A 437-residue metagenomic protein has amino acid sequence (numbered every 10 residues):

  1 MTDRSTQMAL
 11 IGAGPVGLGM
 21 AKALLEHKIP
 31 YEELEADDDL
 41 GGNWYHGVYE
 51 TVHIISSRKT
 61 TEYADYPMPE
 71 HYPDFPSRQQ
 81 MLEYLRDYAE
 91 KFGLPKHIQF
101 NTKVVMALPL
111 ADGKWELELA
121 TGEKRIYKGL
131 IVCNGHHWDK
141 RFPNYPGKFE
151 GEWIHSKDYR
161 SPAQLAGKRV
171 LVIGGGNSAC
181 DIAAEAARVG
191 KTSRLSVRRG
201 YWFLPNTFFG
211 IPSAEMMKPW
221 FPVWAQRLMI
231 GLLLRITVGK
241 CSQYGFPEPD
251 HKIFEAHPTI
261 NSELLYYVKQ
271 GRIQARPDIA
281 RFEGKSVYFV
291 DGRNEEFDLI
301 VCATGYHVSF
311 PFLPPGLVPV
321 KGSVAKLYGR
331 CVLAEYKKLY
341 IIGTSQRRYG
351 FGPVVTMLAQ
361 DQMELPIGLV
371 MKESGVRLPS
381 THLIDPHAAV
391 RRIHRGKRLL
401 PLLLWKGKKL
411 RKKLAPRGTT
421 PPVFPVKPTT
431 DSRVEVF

Functional and structural regions predicted by a protein language model:
T2-L40, E123-R125, L130-T259, Y266 (+3 more regions): Rossmann-like dinucleotide-binding core of oxidoreductases
G47-Y72, S213-M229: N-terminal glycine-rich dinucleotide-binding loop that anchors FAD/FMN and/or NAD(P) in oxidoreductases
E62-R78, E116, A166-G167, Y244-E255: Helix-loop-beta segment of a Rossmann-like dinucleotide-binding subdomain
D74-W138, Y267-G271, R281-S286: Feature captures the FAD/FMN-dependent oxidoreductase FAD-binding
Q99, I154, Q274-R276, Y340: General small-molecule cofactor/ligand-binding pocket signal
E152, S156-S161, S286-F289, N294-E296 (+1 more regions): FAD-site-proximal beta/loop scaffold in flavoenzymes
P205, K326-R330, K338-F437: C-terminal, flexible cofactor-proximal segment of oxidoreductases
P247-D250, E255-V318, V390-F437: C-terminal catalytic lobe of FAD-dependent flavoproteins
